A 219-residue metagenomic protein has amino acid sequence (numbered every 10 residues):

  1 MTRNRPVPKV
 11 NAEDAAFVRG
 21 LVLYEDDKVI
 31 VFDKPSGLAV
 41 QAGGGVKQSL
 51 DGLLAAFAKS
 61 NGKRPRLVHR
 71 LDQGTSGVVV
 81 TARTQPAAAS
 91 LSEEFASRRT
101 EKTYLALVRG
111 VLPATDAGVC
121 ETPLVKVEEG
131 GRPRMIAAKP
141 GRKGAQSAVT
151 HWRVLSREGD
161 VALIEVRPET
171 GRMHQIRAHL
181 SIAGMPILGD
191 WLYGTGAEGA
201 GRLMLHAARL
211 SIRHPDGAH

Functional and structural regions predicted by a protein language model:
M1-H219: RNA pseudouridine synthases
